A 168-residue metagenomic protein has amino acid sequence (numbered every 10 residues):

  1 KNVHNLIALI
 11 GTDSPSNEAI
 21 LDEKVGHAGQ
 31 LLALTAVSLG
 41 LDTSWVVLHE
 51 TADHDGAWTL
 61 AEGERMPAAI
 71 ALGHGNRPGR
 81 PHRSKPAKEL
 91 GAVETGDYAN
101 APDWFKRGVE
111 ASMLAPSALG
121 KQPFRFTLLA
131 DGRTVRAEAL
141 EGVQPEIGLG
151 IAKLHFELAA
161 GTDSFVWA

Functional and structural regions predicted by a protein language model:
K1-A168: Acidic, surface-exposed loops and disordered segments
